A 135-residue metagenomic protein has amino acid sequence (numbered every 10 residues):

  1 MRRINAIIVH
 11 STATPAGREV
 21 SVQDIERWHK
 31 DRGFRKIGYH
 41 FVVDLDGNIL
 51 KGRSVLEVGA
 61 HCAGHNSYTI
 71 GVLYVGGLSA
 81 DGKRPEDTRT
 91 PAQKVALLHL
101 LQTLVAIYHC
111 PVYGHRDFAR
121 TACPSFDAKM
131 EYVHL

Functional and structural regions predicted by a protein language model:
M1-E57: Short, conserved "active-site rim" segments that organize catalytic pockets and cofactor/ligand binding
M1-T12, L45-I49, N66-Y68, V75-L135: Basic/polar, cationic surfaces and motifs that engage anionic cell-wall and phosphate/carboxylate ligands
K30-R32, G38, G59-A63, L101 (+1 more regions): Generic structural signal for short, flexible, solvent-exposed coil/loop and linker residues
L56-L73: Short, surface-exposed glycine/acidic/tryptophan-bearing loops
